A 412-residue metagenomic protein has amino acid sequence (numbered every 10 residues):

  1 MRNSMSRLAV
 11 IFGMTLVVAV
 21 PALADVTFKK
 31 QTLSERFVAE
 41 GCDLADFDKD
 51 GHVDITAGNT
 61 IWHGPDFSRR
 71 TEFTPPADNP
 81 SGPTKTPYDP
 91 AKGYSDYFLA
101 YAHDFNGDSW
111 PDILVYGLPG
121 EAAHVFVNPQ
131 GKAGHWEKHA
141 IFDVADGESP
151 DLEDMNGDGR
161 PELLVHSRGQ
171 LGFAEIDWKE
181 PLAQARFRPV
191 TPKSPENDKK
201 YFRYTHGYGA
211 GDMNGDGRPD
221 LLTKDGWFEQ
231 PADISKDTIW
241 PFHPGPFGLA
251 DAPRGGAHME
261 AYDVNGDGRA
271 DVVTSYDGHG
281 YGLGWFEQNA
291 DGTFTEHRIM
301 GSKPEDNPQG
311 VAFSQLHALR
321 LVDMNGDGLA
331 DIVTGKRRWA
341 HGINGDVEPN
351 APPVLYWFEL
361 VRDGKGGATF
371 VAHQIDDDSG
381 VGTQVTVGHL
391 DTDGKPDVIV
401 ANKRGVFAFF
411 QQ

Functional and structural regions predicted by a protein language model:
M1-S6: N-terminal secretory signal peptides that target proteins for export/translocation
A9-A19: Bacterial N-terminal signal peptides
A22-Q412: Beta-propeller-forming repeat regions
